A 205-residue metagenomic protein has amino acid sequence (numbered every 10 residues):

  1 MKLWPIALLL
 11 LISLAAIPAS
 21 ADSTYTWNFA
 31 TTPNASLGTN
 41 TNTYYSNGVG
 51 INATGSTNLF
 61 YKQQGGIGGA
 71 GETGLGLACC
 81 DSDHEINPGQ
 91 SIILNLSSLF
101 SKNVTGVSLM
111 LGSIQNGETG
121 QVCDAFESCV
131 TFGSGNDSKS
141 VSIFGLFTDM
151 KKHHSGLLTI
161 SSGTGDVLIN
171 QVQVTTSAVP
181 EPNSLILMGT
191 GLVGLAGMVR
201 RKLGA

Functional and structural regions predicted by a protein language model:
P5-L8, A15-S23, N170-V193: Short, threonine-centered small-residue motifs that mark membrane-proximal processing/anchoring sites and TM-junction
D22-G89: N-terminal targeting leaders for non-cytosolic proteins
L99-S108: Extended extracellular/luminal ectodomain segments enriched in beta-structured repeat modules
V104, I114-G117: Short proline/glycine-enriched turn/loop motifs at strand-loop junctions of beta-rich domains
L111-Q115, S162: Non-cytosolic beta-sheet module surface loops
N116-S128: Short, surface-exposed beta-strand/strand-loop-strand elements in extracellular ectodomains
C129-A178: Terminal, low-complexity interaction segments
A196-A205: C-terminal membrane-anchoring or membrane-association module
